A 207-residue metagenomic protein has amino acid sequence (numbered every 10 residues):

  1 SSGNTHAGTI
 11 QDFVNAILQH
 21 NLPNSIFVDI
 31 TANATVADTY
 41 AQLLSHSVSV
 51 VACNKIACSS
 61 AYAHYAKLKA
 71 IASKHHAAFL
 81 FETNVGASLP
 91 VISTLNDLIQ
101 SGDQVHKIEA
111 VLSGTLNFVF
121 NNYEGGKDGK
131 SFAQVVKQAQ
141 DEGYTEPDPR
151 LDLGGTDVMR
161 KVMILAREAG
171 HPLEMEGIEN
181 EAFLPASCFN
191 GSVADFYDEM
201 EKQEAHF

Functional and structural regions predicted by a protein language model:
S1-S45: N-terminal glycine-/serine-/threonine-rich beta1-alpha1-beta2 phosphate-ribose binding loop of Rossmann-like
P23-N24, S47, H76, V105: A general structural motif
V28-I30, C53-A57, F81-N84, I108-A110 (+1 more regions): Glycine- and other small-residue-rich loops at beta-strand/loop junctions that grip anionic moieties
A32-H46, K55-T83, A87-L98: Rossmann-fold NAD(P)-binding glycine/threonine-rich loop
K74-H76, L80-E142, T156: Rossmann-like NAD(P)H-binding beta-loop-alpha module
K130-F207: Substrate-binding/catalytic subdomain of NAD(P)-dependent oxidoreductase enzymes
